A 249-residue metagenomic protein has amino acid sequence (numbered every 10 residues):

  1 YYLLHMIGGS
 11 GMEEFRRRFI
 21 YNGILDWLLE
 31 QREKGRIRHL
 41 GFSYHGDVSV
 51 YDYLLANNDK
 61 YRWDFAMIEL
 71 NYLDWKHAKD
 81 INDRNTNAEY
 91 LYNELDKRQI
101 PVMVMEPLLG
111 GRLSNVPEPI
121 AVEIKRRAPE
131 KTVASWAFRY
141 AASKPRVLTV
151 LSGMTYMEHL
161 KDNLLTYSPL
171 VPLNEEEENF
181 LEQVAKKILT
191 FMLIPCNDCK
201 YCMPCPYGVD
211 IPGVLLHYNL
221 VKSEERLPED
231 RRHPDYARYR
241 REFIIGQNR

Functional and structural regions predicted by a protein language model:
L4-V209, G213, S223-A237: Beta/alpha (TIM)-barrel catalytic core signal, keyed to glycine-rich beta->alpha loops juxtaposed to Asp/Glu that bind
N219: Catalytic-face loop-and-helix region of soluble metabolic enzyme cores
E242-N248: Short, intrinsically disordered, charge-balanced linker/junction segments flanking boundaries in proteins
